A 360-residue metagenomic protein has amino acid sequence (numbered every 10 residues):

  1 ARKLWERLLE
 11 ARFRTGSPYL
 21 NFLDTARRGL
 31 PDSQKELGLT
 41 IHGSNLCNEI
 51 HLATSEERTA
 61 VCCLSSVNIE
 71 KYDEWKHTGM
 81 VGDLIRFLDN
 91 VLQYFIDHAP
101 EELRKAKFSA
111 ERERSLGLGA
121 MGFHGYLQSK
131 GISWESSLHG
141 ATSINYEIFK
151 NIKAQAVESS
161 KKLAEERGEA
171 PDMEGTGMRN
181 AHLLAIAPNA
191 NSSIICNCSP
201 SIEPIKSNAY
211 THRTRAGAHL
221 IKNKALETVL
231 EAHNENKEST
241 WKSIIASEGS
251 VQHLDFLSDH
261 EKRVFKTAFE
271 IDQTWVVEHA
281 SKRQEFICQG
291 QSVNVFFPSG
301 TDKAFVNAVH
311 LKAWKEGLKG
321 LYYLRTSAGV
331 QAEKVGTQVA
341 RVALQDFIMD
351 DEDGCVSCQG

Functional and structural regions predicted by a protein language model:
A1-L39, A120-A170, L220, G290: Conserved, charged catalytic cores of large soluble enzymes
K3-L4, I41-N45, T59-C62, W75-R86 (+11 more regions): Conserved active-site and cofactor/substrate-binding residues in soluble primary-metabolism enzymes
R12-A110, A120-L127, C198-S201, K206-A225 (+1 more regions): Function-dense linear segments that define catalytic or interfacial modules in macromolecule-processing proteins
Y19-A26, A99-K107, G168, D172-T176 (+3 more regions): Short coil/turn segments at secondary-structure boundaries
C47-A53, L92-D97, L184-V342, G360: Catalytic alpha/beta core of large soluble enzyme barrels
D83-K107, E111, S115, K130-N189 (+2 more regions): Internal maturation/activation junctions in enzymes
S115-S133, F305-L318: Hydrophobic/aromatic-rich, well-ordered segments within soluble, folded domains that form packed cores
F347-G360: Short acidic, low-complexity intrinsically disordered linear motifs used for protein-protein interactions
